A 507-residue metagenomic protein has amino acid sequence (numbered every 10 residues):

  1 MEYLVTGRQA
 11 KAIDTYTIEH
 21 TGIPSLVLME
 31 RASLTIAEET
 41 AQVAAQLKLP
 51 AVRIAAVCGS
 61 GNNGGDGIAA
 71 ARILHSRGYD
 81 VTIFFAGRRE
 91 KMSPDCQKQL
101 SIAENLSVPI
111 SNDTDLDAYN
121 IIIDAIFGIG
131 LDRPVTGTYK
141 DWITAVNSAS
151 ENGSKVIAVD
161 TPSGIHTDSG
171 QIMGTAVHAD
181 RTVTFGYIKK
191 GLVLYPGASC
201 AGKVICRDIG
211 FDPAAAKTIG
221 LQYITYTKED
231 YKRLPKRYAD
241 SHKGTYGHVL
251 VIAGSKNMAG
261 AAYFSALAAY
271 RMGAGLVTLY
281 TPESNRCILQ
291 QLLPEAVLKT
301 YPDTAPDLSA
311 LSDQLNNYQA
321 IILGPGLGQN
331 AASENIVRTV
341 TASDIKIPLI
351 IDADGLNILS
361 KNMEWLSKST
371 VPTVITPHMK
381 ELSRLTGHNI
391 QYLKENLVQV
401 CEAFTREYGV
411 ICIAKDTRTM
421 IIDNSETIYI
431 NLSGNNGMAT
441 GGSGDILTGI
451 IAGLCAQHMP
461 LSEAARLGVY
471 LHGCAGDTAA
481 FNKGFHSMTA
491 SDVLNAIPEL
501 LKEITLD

Functional and structural regions predicted by a protein language model:
M1-I83, S93, R181, L192-P348 (+2 more regions): Small-residue (G/A/S/T)-rich helix-start motifs and N-terminal tracts that mark the onset
A69-S150, C287-K299, S309-D313, N317: N-terminal small/polar loop signature for handling phosphorylated ligands or for N-terminal nucleophile
Y79-G87, T138-P162, S343-S360, P372: Short, acidic/small-residue loops that bind anionic groups at enzyme active sites
R89, G128-R133, H166, I172 (+3 more regions): Short strand->helix junction
N120-I121, I126-G220: Internal gly/pro-rich beta-alpha loop/helix module that stabilizes soluble enzyme cofactors or their anionic handles
R133-V135, D168-S169, S333, D352 (+1 more regions): Conserved ATPase-coupling elements of RecA-like P-loop NTPase cores
T161, F185-Y187, S255, A353 (+1 more regions): Residues immediately flanking
